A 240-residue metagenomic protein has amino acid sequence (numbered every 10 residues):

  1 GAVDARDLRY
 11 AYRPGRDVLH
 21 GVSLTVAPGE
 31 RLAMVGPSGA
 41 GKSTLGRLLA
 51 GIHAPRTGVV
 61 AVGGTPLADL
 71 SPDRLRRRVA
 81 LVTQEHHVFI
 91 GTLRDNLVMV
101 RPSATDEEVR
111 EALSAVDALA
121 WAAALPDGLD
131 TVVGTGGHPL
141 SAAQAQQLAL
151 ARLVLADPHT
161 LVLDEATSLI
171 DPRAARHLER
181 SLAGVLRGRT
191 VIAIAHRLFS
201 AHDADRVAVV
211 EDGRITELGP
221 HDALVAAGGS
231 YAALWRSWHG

Functional and structural regions predicted by a protein language model:
A5-D7: Conserved catalytic Walker-motif region of ABC-type ATPase nucleotide-binding domains
S38, T44, R77-E85, L93-N96 (+3 more regions): ABC-family ATPase nucleotide-binding domain "signature/switch" substructure
A50: Helix-to-loop junction immediately C-terminal to a conserved catalytic motif
R56-V59, D212: Conserved coupling/switch loops of ABC nucleotide-binding domains, chiefly the family-specific signature
G58-T65, L75: Conserved ABC transporter NBD signature motif
E107-A124: Conserved ABC ATPase "signature" region
